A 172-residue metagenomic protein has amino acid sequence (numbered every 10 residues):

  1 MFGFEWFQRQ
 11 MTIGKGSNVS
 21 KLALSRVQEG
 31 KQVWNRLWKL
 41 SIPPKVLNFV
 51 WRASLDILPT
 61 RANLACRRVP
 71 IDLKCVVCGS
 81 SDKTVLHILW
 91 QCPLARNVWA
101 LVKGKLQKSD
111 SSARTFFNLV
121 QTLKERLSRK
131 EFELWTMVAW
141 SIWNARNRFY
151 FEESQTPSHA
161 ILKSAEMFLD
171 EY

Functional and structural regions predicted by a protein language model:
M1-Y172: A helix-boundary/hinge signal
